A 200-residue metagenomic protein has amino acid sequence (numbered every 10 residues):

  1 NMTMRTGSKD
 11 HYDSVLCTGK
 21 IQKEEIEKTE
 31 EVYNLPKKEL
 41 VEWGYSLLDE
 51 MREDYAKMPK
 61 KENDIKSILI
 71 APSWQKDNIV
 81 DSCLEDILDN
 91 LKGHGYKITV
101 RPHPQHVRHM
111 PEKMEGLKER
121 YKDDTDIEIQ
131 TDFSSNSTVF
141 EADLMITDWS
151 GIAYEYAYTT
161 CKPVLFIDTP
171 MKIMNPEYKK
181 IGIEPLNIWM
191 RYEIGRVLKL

Functional and structural regions predicted by a protein language model:
N1-E53: Active-site and donor-binding regions of nucleotide-sugar-utilizing enzymes
D13, K66, F140-D143: Conserved acidic residues
V15, M145-I146, P163-V164: Short, well-ordered beta-strand core segments
T18, W43, R101, I167-T169: Generic beta-sheet signal
K28-V32, P111-Y121, K179-P185: Short, aromatic/basic amphipathic alpha-helical patches
K37, G151-L200: Catalytic binding pocket for nucleotide-activated donors in carbohydrate/polymer assembly enzymes
V41-L117, L198-L200: Conserved catalytic-core segment of nucleotide-activated headgroup transferases in glycan assembly
E112-Y154, T159: Donor nucleotide-activated moiety binding/catalytic core segment of transferases that use nucleotide-activated donors
